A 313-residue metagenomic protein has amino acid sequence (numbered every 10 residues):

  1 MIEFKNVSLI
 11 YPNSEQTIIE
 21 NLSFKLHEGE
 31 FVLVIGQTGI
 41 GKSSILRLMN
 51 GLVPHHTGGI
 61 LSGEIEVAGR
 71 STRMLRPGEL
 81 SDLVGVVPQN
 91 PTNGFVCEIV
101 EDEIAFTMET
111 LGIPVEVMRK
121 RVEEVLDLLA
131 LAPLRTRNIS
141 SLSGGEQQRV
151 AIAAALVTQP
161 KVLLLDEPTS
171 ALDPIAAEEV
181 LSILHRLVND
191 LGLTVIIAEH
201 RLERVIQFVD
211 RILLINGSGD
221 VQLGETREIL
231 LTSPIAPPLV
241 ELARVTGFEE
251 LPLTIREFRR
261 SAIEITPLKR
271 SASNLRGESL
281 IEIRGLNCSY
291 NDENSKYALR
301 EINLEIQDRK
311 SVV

Functional and structural regions predicted by a protein language model:
E64-E79: ABC ATPase NBD Q-loop/coupling interface
E116-L134, L286: Conserved ABC ATPase "signature" region
N138-L142, E146: Conserved ABC ATPase signature
A155-L156: ABC ATPase C-loop
Q159: Conserved catalytic motifs of ABC-family nucleotide-binding domains
L163-D166: Catalytic Walker B motif of ABC-type/P-loop ATPase nucleotide-binding domains
E199-H200: H-loop/switch region of ABC-family ATPase nucleotide-binding domains
I215-P252: Conserved beta-strand-loop-alpha-helix hinge in the C-terminal portion of ABC ATPase nucleotide-binding domains
